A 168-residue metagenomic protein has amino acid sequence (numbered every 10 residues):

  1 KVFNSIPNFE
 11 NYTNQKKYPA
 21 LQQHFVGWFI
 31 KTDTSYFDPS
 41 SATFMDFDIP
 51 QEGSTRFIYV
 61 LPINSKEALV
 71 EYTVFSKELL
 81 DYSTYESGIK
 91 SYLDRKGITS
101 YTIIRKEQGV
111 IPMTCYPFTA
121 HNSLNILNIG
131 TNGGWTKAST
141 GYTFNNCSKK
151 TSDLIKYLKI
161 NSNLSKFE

Functional and structural regions predicted by a protein language model:
K1-T102, T114-T119: Predominantly flavin-linked oxidoreductase catalytic cores and closely associated redox partners
N4-S5, N128-G130: Redox-cofactor binding/interface segments in oxidoreductases and associated redox assembly factors
A20, S83, G141-S148: Short, conserved loop/turn and helix-capping segments at secondary-structure boundaries that abut family-defining
P50-T55, Q108-I129, A138: FAD-binding beta-loop-beta segment adjacent to the flavin cofactor pocket
I89-L93, T143-N161: An active-site-proximal "capping" alpha-helix that borders the catalytic cofactor pocket
T99-I104, S165-F167: Flexible, glycine/charged-enriched surface loops at secondary-structure junctions
M113-P117, S152-E168: Active-site-proximal substrate-binding core of FAD-dependent oxidoreductases
N132-F144: Glycine-rich phosphate/pyrophosphate-binding beta-alpha loops
